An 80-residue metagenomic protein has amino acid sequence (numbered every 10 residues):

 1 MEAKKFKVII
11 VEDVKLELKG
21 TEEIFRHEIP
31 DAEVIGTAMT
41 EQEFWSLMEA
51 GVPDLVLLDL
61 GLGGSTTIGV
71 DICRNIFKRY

Functional and structural regions predicted by a protein language model:
M1-I9: Non-catalytic signal-transmission and effector/linker regions of two-component phosphorelay proteins
E12: Conserved acidic carboxylate
K15, M39-E43, R74: Acidic phosphotransfer microenvironment of two-component signaling modules
L16-H27: Amphipathic alpha1 helix at the N-terminus of the CheY-like receiver
E22, I35-L55, G63: Acidic, metal-coordinating helix/loop segments flanking the phosphotransfer/catalytic sites of two-component signaling
M48, L57, V70-C73: Hydrophobic alpha-helical motif in two-component signaling modules
T66-Y80: Short amphipathic alpha-helix used as the core "switch/output" element in two-component signaling
